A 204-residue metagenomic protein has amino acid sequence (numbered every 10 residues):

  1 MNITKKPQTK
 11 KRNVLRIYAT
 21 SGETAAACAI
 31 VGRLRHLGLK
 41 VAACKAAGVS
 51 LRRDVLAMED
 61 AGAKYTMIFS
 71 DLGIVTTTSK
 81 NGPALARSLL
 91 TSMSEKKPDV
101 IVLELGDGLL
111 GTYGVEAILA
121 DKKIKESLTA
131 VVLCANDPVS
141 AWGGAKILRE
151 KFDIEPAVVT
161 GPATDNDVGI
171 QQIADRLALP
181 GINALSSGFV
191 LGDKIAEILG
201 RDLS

Functional and structural regions predicted by a protein language model:
M1, G200-R201: Charged, amphipathic alpha-helical linker segments immediately N-terminal to NTP-binding catalytic cores
M1, G48-L51, T78-E95, V100 (+1 more regions): Conserved catalytic-core segment of NTP-binding enzymes
N2-V49: Walker A (P-loop) phosphate-binding motif
K10-V14, T66-I74, S127: Gly-rich Lys/Arg/Thr-decorated short loops/hinges at beta-loop-alpha junctions or inter-strand turns that position
H36, A42, V49-T77: P-loop NTPase switch/communication element
K40-A42, Y65, I101, P156-A157: Hydrophobic anchor at the start of a short beta-strand that flanks the dinucleotide cofactor-binding loop
